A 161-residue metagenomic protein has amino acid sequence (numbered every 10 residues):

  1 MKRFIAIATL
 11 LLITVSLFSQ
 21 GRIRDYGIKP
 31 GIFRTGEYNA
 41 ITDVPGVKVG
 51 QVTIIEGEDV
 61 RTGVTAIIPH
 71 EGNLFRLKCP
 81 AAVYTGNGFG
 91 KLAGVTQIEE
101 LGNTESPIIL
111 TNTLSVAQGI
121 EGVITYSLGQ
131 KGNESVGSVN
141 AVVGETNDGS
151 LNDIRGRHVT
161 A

Functional and structural regions predicted by a protein language model:
M1-Q20: Bacterial Sec-dependent N-terminal signal peptides
Q20-A161: Alpha/propeptide regions of enzymes that mature by internal proteolysis
